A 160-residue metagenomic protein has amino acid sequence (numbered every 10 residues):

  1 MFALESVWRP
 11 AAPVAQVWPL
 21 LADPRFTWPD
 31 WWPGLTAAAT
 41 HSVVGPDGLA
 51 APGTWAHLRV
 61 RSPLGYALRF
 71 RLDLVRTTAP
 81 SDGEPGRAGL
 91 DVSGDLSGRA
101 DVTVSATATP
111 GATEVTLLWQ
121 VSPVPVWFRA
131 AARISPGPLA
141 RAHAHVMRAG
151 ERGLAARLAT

Functional and structural regions predicted by a protein language model:
M1-D47: Hydrophobic ligand-binding cavity/cleft-lining segments
L4, F70, A100: Residues that flank catalytic or metal-binding motifs in active/ligand-binding sites
V7-A11, D73, T103-S105: Generic structural detector for well-ordered beta-strands
A12, S62, R76, V121-P123: Non-catalytic surface loops within mature trypsin-like serine protease
A22-R25, L139, H143, M147-E151 (+1 more regions): Short amphipathic alpha-helical signal-transduction/dimerization elements
A39-S97, E114, A149-T160: Glycine-rich portal/gate segments that line the openings of hydrophobic small-molecule binding cavities
D91-H145: Beta-strand/loop substructures that line and gate deep hydrophobic ligand-binding cavities in soluble
